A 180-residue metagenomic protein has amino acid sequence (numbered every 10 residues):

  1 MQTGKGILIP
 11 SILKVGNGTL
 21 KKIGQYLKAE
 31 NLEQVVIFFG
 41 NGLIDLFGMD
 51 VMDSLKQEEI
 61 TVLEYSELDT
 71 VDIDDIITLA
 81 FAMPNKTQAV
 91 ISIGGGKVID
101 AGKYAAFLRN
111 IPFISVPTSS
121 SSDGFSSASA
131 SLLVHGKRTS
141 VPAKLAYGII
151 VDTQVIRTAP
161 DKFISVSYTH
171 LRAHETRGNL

Functional and structural regions predicted by a protein language model:
M1-A89: ATP/NTP phosphate-donor binding region
T19, T118, T176: A generic "binding-loop/recognition-motif" signal
K21, R157, G178: Nucleotide phosphate-binding site architecture
I73-A159: Glycine/threonine-rich beta-strand-loop-alpha-helix active-site module that forms ligand/phosphate-binding
S165-S167: Acidic, proline/serine/threonine- and glycine-rich low-complexity intrinsically disordered segments
T169-G178: Conserved small/polar residues in nucleotide/adenosyl-binding loops
